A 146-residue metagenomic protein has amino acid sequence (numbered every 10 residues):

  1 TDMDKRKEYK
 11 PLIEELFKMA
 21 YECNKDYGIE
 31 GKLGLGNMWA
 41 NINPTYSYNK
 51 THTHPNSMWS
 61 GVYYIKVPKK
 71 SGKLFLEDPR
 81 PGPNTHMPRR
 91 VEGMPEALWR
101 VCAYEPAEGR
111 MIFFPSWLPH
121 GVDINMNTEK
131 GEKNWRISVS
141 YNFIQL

Functional and structural regions predicted by a protein language model:
T1-E30, Y48: Non-heme Fe(II)/2-oxoglutarate
T1-K5, N37-I42: Amphipathic alpha-helical surface "interface" segments used for docking/oligomerization or membrane association within
L12-E22, R100, P106-A107, T128 (+1 more regions): Hydrophobic, well-ordered secondary-structure segments that either form specific early membrane-associated helices used
G28-M38: A short coil-to-beta-strand element that immediately follows conserved catalytic motifs
K32, E129-G131: A short beta-turn/loop motif at secondary-structure boundaries
N43-F113, D123, E132-W135, V139: Catalytic core of non-heme Fe(II) oxygenases with the double-stranded beta-helix
K66-P68, G121, N127, I144-L146: Short coil/turn motifs at secondary-structure junctions
